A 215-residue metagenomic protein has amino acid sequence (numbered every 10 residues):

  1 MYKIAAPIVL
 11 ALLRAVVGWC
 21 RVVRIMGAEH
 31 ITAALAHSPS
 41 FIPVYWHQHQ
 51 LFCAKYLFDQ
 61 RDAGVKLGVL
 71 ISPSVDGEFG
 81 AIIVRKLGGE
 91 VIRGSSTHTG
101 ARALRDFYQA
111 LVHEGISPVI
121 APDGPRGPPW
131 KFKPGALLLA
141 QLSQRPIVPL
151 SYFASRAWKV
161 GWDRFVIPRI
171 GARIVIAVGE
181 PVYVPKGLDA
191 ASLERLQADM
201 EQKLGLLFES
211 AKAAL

Functional and structural regions predicted by a protein language model:
M1-Y56, G64-V65, Q109, F165 (+2 more regions): Membrane-anchoring hydrophobic helices of lipid-metabolizing enzymes
F41-H98, S143: Catalytic core of membrane glycerolipid acyltransferases/transacylases, capturing the structured, soluble-facing
V75, T97-G100, P125-K131: Acidic, metal-coordinating catalytic cores used for nucleic-acid/nucleotide bond scission and strand-transfer chemistry
E78-I82, R102-L111: Short, charged beta->alpha transition segments
G94, A121, P149-L150: Generic beta-sheet signal
D106-L139, S143: Catalytic-site beta-strand/loop segments enriched in glycine and acidic/polar residues
P128-D189: A cross-family acyltransferase "interaction/gating" segment
